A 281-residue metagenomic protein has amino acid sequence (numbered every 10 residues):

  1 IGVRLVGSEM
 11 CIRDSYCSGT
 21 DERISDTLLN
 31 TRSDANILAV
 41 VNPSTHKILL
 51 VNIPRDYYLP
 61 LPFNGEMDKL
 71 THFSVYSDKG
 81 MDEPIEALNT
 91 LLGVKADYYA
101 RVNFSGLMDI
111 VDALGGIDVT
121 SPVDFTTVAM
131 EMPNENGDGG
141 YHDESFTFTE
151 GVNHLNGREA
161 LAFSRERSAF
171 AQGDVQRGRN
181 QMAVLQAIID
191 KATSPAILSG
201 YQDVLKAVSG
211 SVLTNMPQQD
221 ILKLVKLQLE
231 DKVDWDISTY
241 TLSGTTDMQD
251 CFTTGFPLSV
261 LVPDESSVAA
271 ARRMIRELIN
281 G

Functional and structural regions predicted by a protein language model:
I1-G7: Positively charged, low-complexity/disordered segments
G7-E9, R13-G281: Non-catalytic, solvent-exposed segments at the cell envelope interface
